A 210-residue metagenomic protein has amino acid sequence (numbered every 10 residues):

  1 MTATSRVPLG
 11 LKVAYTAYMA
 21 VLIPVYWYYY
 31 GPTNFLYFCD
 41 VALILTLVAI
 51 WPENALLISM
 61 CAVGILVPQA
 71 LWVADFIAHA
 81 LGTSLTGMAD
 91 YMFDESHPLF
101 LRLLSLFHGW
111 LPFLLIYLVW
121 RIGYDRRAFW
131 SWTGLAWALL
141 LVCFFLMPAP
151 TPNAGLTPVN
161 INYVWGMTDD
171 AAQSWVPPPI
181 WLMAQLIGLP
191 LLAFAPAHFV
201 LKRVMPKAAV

Functional and structural regions predicted by a protein language model:
M1-A14: N-terminal membrane topogenic signal
I23-T33: Short, hydrophobic transmembrane alpha-helix segments
F35-V48, S105-L111, G188: Membrane-embedded alpha-helical segments of multi-pass membrane proteins, especially the transmembrane helices
F38, A42-Y91: Hydrophobic/aromatic-rich structural module bridging two neighboring secondary-structure elements via a short loop
V63-W72, W130-P152: Hydrophobic alpha-helical membrane-insertion segments
D90-L103, Q173-L182: Short aromatic-rich membrane-water interface segments that cap or initiate transmembrane helices in multi-pass membrane
S105, G109-F129: Alpha-helical transmembrane segments in multipass membrane proteins, preferentially the mid-helix core
T151-F194: Membrane-interface transmembrane-helix boundary segments in multi-pass integral membrane proteins
